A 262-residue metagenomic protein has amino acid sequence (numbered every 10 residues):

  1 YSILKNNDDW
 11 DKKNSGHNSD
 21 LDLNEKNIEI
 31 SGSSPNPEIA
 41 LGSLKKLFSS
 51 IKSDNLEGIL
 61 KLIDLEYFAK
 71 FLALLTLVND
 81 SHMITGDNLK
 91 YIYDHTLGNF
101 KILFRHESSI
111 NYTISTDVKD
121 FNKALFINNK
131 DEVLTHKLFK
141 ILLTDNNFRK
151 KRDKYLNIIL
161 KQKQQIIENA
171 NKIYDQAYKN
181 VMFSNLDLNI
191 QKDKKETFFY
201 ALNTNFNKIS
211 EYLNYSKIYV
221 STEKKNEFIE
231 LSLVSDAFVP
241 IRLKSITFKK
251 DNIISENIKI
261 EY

Functional and structural regions predicted by a protein language model:
Y1-Y262: Phosphate/dinucleotide-binding and metal-coordinating scaffold of catalytic cores in nucleotide-dependent enzymes
